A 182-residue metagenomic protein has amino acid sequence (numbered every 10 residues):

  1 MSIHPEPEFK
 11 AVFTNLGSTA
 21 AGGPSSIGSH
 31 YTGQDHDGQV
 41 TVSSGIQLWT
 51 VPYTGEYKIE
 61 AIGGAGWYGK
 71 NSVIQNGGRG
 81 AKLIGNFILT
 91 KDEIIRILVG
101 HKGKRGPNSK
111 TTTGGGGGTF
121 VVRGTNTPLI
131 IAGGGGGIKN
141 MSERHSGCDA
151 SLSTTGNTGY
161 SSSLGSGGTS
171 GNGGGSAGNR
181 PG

Functional and structural regions predicted by a protein language model:
M1-Y68, G116, T127-P128, G136-S142 (+2 more regions): Extracellular, modular beta-sheet/disulfide-rich ectodomains of secreted and cell-surface proteins
I3, Q39-T41, V73, R79 (+1 more regions): Homeobox/homeodomain signature
G63-R79: Activation on beta-sandwich/Ig-like modules and their edge loops
G77-P181: Secretome/extracellular-domain signature
